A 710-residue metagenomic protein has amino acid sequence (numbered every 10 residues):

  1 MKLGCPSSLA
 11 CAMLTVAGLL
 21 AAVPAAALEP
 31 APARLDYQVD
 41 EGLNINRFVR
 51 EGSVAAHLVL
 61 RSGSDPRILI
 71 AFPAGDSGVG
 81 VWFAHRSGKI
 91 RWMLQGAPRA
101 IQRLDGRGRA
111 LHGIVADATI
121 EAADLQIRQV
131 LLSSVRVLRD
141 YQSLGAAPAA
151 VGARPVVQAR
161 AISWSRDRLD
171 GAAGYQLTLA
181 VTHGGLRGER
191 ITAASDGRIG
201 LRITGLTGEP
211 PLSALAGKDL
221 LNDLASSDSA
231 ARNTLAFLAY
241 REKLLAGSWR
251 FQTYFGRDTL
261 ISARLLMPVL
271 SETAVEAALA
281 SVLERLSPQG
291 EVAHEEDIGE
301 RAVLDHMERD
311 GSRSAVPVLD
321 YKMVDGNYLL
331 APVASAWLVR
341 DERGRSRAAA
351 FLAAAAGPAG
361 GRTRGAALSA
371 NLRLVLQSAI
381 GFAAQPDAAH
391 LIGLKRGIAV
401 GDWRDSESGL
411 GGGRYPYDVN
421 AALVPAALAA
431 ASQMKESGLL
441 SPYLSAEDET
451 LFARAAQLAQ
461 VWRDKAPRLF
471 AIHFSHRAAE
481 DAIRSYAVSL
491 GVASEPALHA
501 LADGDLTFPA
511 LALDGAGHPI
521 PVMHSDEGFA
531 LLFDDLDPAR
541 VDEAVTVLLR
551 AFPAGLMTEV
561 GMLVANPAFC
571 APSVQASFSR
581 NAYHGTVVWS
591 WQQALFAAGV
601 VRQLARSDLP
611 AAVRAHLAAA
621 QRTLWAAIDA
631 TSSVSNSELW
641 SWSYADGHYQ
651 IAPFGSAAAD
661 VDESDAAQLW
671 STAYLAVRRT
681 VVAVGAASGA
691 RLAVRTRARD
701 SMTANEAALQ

Functional and structural regions predicted by a protein language model:
K2-R232, L238-K243, G247-T253, R257-T259 (+10 more regions): Terminal accessory carbohydrate-recognition/targeting modules of carbohydrate-active enzymes
F72-R168, L330, W337, L451-G517 (+3 more regions): Low-complexity, serine/threonine/proline-enriched polar segments
E189-I191, W249-F251, G411-R414, G515-I520 (+1 more regions): Generic recognition of flexible, low-complexity loop/linker segments
K243-S248, R257-L265, S312-V316, S406-G412 (+1 more regions): Glycine- and acidic
Q252-A384, A421, V541, W589-S607 (+1 more regions): Aromatic-rich carbohydrate-recognition surfaces in CAZymes
L283-A293, A355-R362, A551-M562, A618-S633: Short, mixed-charge aromatic SLiMs
M307-E308, V318-D325, V339, S346-A429 (+1 more regions): Extended ligand-binding clefts on enzyme/binding-domain cores
R309-W337, E495, F508-L513, G517-A544 (+1 more regions): C-terminal capping/lid segments that line or modulate ligand- or cofactor-binding pockets
